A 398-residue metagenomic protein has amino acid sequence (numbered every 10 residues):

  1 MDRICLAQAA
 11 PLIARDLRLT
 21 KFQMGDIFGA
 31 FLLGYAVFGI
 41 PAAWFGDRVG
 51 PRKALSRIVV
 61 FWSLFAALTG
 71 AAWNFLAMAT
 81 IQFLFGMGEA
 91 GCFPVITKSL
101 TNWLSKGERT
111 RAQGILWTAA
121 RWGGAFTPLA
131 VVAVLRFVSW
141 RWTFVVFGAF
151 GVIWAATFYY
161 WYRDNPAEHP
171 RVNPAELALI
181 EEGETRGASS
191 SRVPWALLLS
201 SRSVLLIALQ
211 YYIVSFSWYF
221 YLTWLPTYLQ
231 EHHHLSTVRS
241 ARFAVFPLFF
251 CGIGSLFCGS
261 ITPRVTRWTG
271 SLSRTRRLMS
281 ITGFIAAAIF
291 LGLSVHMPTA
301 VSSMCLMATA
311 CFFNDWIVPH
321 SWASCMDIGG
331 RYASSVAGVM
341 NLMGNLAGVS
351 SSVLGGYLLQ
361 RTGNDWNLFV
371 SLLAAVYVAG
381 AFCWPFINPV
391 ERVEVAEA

Functional and structural regions predicted by a protein language model:
M1-K21, Y221-P226: Extracytoplasmic
L6-A7, S201-C258, F313-W322, M326 (+1 more regions): Extracytoplasmic gate region of multi-pass secondary transporters
R18, G50, A71-A77, G88 (+5 more regions): Helix-breaking motifs and short loop linkers at transmembrane-helix boundaries and internal kinks in secondary membrane
V37-L76: Conserved MFS/SLC helix-loop-helix module at the cytosolic interface between two early adjacent transmembrane helices
K53-L68, R274-L291: Structural signature of the two symmetry-related core transmembrane helices
I81-R121: Cytoplasmic helix-loop-helix junction between adjacent transmembrane helices in 12-TM secondary transporters
L116, A120-H169: Helix-loop-helix hairpin linking two adjacent transmembrane segments in secondary transporters
R136-A149, S236, T275-L278, Y357-V376: A membrane-interface helix-boundary motif in multi-pass transporters
